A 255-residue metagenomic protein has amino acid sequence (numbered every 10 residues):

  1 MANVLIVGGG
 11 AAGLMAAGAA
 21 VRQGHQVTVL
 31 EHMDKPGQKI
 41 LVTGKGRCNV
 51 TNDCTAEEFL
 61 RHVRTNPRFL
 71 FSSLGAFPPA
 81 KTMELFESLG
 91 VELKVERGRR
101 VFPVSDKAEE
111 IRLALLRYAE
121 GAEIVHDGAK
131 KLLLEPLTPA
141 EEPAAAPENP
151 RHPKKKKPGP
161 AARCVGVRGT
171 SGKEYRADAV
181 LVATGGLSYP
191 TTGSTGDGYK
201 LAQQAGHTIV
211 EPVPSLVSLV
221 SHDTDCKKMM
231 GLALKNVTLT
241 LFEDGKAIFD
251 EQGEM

Functional and structural regions predicted by a protein language model:
A2-V29: N-terminal Rossmann-like FAD-binding beta1-loop-alpha1 element of flavoenzymes
V7, V42, V182-A183: Redox-cofactor binding/interface segments in oxidoreductases and associated redox assembly factors
A12, K35, K130: Conserved Rossmann-like nucleotide-cofactor binding loop
V21-K45: Glycine-rich FAD pyrophosphate-binding loop
R47-V95: Glycine-rich active-site loop/strand segments that organize a redox cofactor
F77-E87, R97-G121, E254-M255: An accessory alpha-helical subdomain
E110, A114-M255: Predominantly flavin-linked oxidoreductase catalytic cores and closely associated redox partners
